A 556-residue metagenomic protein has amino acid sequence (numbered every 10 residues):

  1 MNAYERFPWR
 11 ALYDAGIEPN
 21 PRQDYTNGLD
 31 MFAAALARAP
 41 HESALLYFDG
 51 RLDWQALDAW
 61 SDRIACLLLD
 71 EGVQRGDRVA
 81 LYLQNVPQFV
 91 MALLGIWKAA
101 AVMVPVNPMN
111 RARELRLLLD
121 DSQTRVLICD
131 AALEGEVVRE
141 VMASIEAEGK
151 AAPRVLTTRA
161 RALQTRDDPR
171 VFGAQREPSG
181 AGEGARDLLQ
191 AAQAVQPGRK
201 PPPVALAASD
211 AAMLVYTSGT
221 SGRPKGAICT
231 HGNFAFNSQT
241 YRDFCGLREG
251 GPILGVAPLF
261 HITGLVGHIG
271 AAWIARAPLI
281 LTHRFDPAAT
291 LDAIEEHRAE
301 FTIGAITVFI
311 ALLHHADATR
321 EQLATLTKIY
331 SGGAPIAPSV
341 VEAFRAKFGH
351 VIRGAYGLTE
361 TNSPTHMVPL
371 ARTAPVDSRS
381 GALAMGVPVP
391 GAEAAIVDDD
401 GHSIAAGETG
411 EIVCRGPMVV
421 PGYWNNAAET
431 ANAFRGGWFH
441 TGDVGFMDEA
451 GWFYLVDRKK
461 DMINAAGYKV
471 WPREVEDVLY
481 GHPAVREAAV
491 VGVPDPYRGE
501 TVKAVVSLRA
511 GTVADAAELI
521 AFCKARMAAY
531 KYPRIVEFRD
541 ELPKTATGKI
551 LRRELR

Functional and structural regions predicted by a protein language model:
Q23-D24, H41-V86, V90-L94, R111-R116 (+2 more regions): Conserved AMP-binding/adenylate-forming core of the ANL superfamily
D53-Q55, P203-A205, A212-F236: Conserved AMP-binding A3 loop
D70-E71, K98-A191, A510-T512: Structural core segment of the AMP-binding/adenylate-forming
N110, C129, T302, G416 (+5 more regions): AMP-binding/adenylate-forming catalytic core of the ANL superfamily
Q175-Y216, R223, F244-P252, A405-A406: Conserved pre-ATP/AMP-binding loop-to-beta segment of ANL
E177, A299-I303, H314-S380, E393: Gly/Ser/Thr-rich phosphate-binding loop
A235-P252, F260-F301, H315: Conserved AMP-binding/adenylation subdomain of ANL enzymes
V387-G391, D400-N432, V470: Conserved ATP/PPi-binding loop(s) of AMP-dependent carboxylate-activating enzymes
